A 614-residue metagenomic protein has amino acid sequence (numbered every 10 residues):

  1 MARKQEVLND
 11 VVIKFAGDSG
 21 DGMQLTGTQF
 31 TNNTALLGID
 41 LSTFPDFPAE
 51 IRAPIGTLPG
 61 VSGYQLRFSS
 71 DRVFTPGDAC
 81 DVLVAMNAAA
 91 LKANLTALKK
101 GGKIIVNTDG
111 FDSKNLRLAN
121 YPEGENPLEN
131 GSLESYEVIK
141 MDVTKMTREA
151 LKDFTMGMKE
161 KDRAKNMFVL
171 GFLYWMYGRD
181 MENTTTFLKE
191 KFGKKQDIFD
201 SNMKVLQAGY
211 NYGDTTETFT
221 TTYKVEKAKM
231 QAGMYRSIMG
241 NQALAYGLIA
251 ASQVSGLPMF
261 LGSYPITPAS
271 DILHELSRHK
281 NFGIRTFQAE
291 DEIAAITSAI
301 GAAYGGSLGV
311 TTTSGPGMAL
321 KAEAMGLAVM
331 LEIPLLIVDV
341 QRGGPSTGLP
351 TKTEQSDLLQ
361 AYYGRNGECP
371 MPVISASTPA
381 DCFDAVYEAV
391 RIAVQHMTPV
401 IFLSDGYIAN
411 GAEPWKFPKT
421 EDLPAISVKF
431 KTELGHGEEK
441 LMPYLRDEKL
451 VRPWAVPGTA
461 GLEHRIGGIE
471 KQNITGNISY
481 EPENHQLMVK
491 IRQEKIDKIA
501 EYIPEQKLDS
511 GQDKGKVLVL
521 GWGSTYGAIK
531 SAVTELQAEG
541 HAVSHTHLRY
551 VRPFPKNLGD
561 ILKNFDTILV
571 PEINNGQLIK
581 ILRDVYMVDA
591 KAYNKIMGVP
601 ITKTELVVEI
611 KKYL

Functional and structural regions predicted by a protein language model:
A2-S255: Active-site cofactor/cluster-binding pocket
D10-K99, Y246, M259, T267-Y363 (+2 more regions): Thiamine diphosphate
V11-D18, V169-G171, M259-G262, G309-T312 (+4 more regions): Short glycine-rich or small-residue beta-strand-to-loop segments that form or flank ligand, phosphate, metal/Fe-S
F47-P48, L188, V205, E226-M230 (+5 more regions): A glycine-rich phosphate-binding loop feature that marks nucleotide/adenosyl-phosphate handling sites
P48-R52, F111-N115, M146, I293-A295 (+6 more regions): Short gly/pro/ser/thr-enriched loop/turn and capping motifs at secondary-structure boundaries
G77, G131-Y136, K140-M146, K352-P399 (+2 more regions): Conserved thiamine diphosphate
E149-L151, T218-G233, A251-P258, E275-F282 (+4 more regions): Gly-rich Lys/Arg/Thr-decorated short loops/hinges at beta-loop-alpha junctions or inter-strand turns that position
M230, I238-G247, S255, V390-L614: Flexible, low-complexity linker and terminal segments
